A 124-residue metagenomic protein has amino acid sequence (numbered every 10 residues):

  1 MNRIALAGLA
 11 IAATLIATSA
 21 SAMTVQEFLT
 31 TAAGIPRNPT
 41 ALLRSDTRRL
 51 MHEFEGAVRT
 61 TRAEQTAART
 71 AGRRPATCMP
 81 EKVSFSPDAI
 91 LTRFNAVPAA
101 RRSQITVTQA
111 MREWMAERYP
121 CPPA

Functional and structural regions predicted by a protein language model:
M1-G8: Bacterial N-terminal signal peptides that target proteins for export
R3, A20-A22: Compositionally biased regions
A5, K82-V83, P123: Solvent-exposed, flexible loop/coil residues
L6, T40, I105: Residue-level detector of functional hotspots within protein domains
A12, A17-S19: N-terminal signal peptide c-region/cleavage motif recognized by signal peptidases
M23-N95, W114: Short N-proximal segments of mature Sec-exported proteins
A96-A100: Alpha-helix C-capping/helix-to-loop hinge sites
R101-A124: C-terminal partner/receptor-binding element of secreted or periplasmic proteins
